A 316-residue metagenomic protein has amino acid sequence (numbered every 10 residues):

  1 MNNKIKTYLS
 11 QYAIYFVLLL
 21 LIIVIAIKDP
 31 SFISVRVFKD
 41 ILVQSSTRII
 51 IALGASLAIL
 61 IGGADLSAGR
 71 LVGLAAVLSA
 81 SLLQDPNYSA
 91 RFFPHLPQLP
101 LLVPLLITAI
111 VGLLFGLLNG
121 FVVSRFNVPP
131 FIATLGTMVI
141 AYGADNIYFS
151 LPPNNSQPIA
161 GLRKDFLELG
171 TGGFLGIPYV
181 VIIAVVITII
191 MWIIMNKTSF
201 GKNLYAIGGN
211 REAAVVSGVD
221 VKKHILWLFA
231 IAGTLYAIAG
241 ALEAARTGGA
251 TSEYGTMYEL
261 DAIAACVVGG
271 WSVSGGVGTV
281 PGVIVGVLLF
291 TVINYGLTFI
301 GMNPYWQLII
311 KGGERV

Functional and structural regions predicted by a protein language model:
M1-I23, Y148, V216-K223, I293-V316: Cytosolic-side transmembrane-helix boundaries in multi-pass membrane proteins
I14-I27, A55-S56, A80, A109-G112 (+6 more regions): Hydrophobic core segments of alpha-helical transmembrane domains in multi-pass membrane transport and ion-translocation
L20, V24-K28, F32-S89, F121-N127 (+2 more regions): Single transmembrane alpha-helix segments in multi-pass membrane proteins
Q44-T47, P130, G176-A184, I225 (+2 more regions): Loop-to-transmembrane alpha-helix initiation sites
N87-M138, V285: Alpha-helical transmembrane segments within multi-pass membrane transporters and channels
P100-T108, F115, N119, G173-A250: Helix-loop-helix "hairpin" substructures at the membrane interface of multi-pass membrane proteins
F126, P130-K197, H224-W227, R246-G255: Transmembrane helix-bundle core of multi-pass membrane transporters and related energy-transducing complexes
Y236, R246-G312: Transmembrane alpha-helical segments in multi-pass inner-membrane proteins
